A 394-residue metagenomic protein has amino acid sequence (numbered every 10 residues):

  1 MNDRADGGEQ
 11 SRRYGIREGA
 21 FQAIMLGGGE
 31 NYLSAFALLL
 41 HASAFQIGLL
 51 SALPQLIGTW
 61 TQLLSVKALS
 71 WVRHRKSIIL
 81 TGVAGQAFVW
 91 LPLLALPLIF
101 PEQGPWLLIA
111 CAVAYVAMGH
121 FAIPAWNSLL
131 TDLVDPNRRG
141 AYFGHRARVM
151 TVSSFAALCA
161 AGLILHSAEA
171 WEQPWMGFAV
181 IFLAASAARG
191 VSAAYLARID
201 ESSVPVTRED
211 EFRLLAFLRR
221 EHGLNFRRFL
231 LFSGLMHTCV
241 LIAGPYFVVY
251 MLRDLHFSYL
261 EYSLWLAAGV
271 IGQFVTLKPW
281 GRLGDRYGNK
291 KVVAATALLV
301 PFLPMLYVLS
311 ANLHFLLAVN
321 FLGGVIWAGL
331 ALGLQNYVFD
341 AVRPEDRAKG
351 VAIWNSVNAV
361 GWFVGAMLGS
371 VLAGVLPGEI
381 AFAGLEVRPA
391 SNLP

Functional and structural regions predicted by a protein language model:
M1-W60, S65, L69, K76-Q86 (+4 more regions): Helix-loop boundary and gating motifs at the non-cytosolic
M1-Y14, P97-I99, Q103-I109, A117 (+3 more regions): Intracellular loop-helix junctions on the cytosolic face of multi-pass helical membrane proteins
L33, H120-V134, G329-R343: Intracellular juxtamembrane helix-capping segments at the cytosolic ends of symmetry-related transmembrane helices
S34-L39, K67-W71, L94-F100, S154-M176 (+1 more regions): Transmembrane alpha-helix termini and helix-breaking/packing motifs in multi-pass membrane transporters
A44-F45, V134-R146, Y259-L260, V342-V357: Loop-to-transmembrane helix entry/capping segments in MFS-fold secondary transporters and related SLC/MFSD carriers
W60-H74, L165, V275-G288, A373: Helix-to-loop junctions at the C-terminal end of transmembrane segments in multipass secondary transporters
S77-L93, S186, K291-L306: Structural signature of the two symmetry-related core transmembrane helices
L93-A112, L306-N320: Helix-loop junctions at membrane interfaces in 12-TM secondary transporters
